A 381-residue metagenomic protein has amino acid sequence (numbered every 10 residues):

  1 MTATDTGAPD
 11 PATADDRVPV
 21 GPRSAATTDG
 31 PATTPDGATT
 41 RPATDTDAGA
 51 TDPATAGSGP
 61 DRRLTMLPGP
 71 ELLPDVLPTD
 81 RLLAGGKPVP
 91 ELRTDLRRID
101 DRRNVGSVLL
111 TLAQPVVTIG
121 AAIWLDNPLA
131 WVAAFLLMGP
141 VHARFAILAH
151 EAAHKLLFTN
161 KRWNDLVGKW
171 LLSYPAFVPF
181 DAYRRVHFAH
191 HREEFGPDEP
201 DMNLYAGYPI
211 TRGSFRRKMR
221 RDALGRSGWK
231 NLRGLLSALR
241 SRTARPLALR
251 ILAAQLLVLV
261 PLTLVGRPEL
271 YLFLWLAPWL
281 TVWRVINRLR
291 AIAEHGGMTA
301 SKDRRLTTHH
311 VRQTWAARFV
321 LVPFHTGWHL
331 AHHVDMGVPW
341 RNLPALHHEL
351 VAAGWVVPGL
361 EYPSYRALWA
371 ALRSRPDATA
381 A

Functional and structural regions predicted by a protein language model:
M1-M138, S173-F273, W340-A381: Non-catalytic, topology-defining segments of multipass membrane proteins
T118, A153, L157-F158, K302 (+1 more regions): Active-site-flanking alpha-helical
A122-L148, W170-F180, A277-T281, T314-H325: Membrane-embedded alpha-helical segments that form the functional core of polytopic membrane enzymes, especially those
G139-A149, P179-D181, G228-N231, W275-D303 (+1 more regions): Transmembrane alpha-helical segments that form the membrane-embedded catalytic/substrate-channel core of multi-pass
F145-H154, Y183-F195, R290-G297, V322-V338: Histidine-centered catalytic micro-motifs
L148-V167, D198-Y205: Aspartate-rich (DDxxD/NDxxD/DxxxD) Mg2+/diphosphate-binding motifs and their adjoining helix-loop segments
D165-W170, S301-W315: Membrane-cytosol interface motif
